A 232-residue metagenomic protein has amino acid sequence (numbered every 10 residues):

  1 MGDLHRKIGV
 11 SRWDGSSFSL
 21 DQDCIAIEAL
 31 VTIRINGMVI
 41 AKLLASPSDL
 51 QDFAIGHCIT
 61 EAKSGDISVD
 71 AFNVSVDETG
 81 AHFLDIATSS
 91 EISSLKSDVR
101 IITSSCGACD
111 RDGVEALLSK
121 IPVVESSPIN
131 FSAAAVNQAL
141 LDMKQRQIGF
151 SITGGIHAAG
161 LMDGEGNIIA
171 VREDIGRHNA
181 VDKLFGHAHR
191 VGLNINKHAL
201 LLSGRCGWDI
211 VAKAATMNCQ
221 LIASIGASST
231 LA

Functional and structural regions predicted by a protein language model:
M1-A159, G164, I168-V171: Intrinsically disordered, low-complexity regions enriched in acidic/Ser/Thr/Pro/Gln residues
L44, R100, I175, R205 (+1 more regions): Conserved residues at beta->alpha junctions
S48, G176-R177: A short acidic/small-residue loop/turn micro-motif
H178-A232: Feature captures the catalytic cores and cofactor-binding loops of soluble hydro-lyases/lyases that act on carboxylate
